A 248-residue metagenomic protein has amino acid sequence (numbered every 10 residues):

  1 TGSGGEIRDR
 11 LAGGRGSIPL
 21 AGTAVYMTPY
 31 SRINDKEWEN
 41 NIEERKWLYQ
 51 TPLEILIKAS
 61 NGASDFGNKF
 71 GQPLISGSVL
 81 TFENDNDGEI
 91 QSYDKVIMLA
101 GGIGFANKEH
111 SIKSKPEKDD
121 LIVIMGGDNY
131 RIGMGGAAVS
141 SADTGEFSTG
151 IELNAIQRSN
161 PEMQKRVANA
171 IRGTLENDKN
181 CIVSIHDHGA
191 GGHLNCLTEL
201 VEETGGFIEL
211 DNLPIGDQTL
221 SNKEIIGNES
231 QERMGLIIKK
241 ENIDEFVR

Functional and structural regions predicted by a protein language model:
T1-R248: Glycine/proline-enriched, intrinsically flexible loops and inter-domain linkers
